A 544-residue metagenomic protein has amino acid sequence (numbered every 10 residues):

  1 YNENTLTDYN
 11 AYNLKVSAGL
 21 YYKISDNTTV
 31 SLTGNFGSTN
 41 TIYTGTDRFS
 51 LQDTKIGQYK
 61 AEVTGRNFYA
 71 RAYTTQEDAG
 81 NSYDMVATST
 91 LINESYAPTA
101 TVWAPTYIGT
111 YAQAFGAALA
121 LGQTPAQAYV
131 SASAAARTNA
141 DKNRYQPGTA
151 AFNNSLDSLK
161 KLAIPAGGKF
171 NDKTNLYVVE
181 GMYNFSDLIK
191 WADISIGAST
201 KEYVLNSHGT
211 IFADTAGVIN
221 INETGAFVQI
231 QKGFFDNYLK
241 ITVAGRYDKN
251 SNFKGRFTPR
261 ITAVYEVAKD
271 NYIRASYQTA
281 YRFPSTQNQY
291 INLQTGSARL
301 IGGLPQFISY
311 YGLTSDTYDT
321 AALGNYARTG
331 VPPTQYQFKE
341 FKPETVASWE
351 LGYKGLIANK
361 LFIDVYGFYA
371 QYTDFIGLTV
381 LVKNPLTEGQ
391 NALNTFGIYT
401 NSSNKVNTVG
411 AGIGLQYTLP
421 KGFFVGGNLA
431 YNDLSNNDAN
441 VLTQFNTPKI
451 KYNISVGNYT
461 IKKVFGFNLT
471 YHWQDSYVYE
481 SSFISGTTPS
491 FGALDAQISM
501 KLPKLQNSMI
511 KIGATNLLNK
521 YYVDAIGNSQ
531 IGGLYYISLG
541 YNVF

Functional and structural regions predicted by a protein language model:
A11, G57-Y59, T64, T75 (+4 more regions): Conserved C-terminal beta-signal and adjacent last beta-strands/turns of outer-membrane beta-barrel proteins
N13-R48, D53-G57, I194-Y203, G217-V264 (+1 more regions): Surface-exposed extracellular loop regions of Gram-negative outer-membrane beta-barrel proteins
A18-Y22, Y59-G65, V179-F185, A226-K232 (+9 more regions): Residues on the lipid-exposed face of transmembrane beta-strands in outer-membrane beta-barrel proteins
N27-V30, R66-A72, I189-I194, N237-I241 (+5 more regions): Repeated loop/turn-to-beta-strand initiation elements of outer-membrane beta-barrel proteins
L32-S38, A70-Q76, I196-E202, V243-Y247 (+7 more regions): Transmembrane beta-barrel strands of outer-membrane/channel proteins
G34, F235, F362-V478: Gram-negative outer-membrane beta-barrel transporters
K60-F253, D364, G426: Face-selective signature of the C-terminal outer-membrane beta-barrel domain
Q306-T395: Membrane-embedded beta-barrel scaffold of Gram-negative outer-membrane proteins
